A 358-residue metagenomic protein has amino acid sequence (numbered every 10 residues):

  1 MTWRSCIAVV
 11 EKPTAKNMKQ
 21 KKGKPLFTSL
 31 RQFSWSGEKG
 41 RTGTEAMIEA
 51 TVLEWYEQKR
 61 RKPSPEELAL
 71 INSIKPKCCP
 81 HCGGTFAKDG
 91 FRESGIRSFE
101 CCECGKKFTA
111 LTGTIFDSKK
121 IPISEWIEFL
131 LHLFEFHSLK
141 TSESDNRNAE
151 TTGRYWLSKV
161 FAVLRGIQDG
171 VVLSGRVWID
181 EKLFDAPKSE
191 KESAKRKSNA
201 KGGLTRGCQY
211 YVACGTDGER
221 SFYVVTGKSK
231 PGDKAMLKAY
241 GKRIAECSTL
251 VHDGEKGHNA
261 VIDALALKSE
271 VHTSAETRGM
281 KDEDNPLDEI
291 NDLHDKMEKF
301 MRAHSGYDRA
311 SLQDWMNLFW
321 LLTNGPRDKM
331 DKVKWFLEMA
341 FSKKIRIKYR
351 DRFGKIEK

Functional and structural regions predicted by a protein language model:
T2-K358: Residue-level recognition of single "structural anchor" positions that define or cap local secondary structure
